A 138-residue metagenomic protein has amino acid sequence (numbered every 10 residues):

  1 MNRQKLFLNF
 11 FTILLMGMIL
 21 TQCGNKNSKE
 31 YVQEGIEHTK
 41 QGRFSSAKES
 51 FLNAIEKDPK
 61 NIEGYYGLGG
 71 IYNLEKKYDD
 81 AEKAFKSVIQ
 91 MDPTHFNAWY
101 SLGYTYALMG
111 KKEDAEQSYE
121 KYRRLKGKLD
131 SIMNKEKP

Functional and structural regions predicted by a protein language model:
N2-F11: Bacterial N-terminal signal peptides that target proteins for export
I19-Q22: C-terminal motif of bacterial Sec signal peptides marking the signal peptidase cleavage site
K26-K57: Alpha-helical segment of the N-proximal tetratricopeptide repeat
Q33, G67, S101, K135-E136: Canonical tetratricopeptide repeat
Q41-N53, E75-S87, M109-K126: Structural signature of tandem alpha-helical TPR/SEL1-like repeats, specifically the intra-repeat loop/turn
